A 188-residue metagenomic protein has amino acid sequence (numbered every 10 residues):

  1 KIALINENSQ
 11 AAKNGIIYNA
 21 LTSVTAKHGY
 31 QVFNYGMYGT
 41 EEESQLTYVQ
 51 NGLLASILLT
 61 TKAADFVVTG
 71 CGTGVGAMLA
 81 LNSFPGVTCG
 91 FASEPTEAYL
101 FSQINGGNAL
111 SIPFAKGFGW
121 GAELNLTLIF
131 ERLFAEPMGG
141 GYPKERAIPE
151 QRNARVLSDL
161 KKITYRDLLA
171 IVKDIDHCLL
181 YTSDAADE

Functional and structural regions predicted by a protein language model:
I2-A20: N-terminal beta1-alpha1 ligand-phosphate binding loop
N8-A11, C71-G76, G117-F118: Gly/Ser/Thr-rich loops at beta-strand to alpha-helix junctions that form or flank small-molecule/cofactor-binding
I17-Y30: A short, Lys/Arg-enriched amphipathic alpha-helix followed by its capping loop at the start of a domain
Q31-E42: A short beta-strand-loop structural module common to alpha/beta enzyme folds
G52-F84: Glycine-rich phosphate-binding loop
F84-P113: Short, acidic/small-residue loops that bind anionic groups at enzyme active sites
S102-I175: C-terminal binding/interaction regions
Y181-D187: Conserved small/polar residues in nucleotide/adenosyl-binding loops
